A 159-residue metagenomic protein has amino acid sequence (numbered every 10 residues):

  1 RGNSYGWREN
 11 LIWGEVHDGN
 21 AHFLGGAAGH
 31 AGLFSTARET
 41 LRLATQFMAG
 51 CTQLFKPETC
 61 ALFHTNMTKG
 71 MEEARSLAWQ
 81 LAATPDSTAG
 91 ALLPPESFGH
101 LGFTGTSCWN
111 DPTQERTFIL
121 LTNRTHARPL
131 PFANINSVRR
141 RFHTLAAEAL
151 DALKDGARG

Functional and structural regions predicted by a protein language model:
R1-P95: Short, surface-exposed loop or secondary-structure junction motifs that flank catalytic or metal-binding residues
A37-L41, P112-T113, R140-T144: A structural signal for well-ordered alpha-helical segments within the folded catalytic domains of diverse enzymes
L43, A127-R128: Short, solvent-exposed loop/turn segments at secondary-structure junctions
A49, E58-T59, H64-E72, T84-T88 (+1 more regions): Short, gly/Ser/Thr-rich active-site loops of penicillin-recognizing serine hydrolases
G99-G102: Short loop/turn motifs at secondary-structure junctions and domain boundaries
T104-T117: Short, surface-exposed beta-strand/loop micro-motifs that present aromatic residues
